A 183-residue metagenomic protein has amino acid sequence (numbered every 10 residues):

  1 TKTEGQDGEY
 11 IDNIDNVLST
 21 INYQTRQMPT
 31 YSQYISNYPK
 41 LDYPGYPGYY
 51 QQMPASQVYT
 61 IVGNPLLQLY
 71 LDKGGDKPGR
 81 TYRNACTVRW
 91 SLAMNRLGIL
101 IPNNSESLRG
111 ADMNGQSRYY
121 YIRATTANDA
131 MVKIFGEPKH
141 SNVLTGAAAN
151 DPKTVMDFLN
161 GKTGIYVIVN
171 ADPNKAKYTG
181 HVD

Functional and structural regions predicted by a protein language model:
T3-Q116: N-terminal capping segments
L108-D183: ...with weaker cross-activation on analogous glycine-rich loops/strands in unrelated enzymes
